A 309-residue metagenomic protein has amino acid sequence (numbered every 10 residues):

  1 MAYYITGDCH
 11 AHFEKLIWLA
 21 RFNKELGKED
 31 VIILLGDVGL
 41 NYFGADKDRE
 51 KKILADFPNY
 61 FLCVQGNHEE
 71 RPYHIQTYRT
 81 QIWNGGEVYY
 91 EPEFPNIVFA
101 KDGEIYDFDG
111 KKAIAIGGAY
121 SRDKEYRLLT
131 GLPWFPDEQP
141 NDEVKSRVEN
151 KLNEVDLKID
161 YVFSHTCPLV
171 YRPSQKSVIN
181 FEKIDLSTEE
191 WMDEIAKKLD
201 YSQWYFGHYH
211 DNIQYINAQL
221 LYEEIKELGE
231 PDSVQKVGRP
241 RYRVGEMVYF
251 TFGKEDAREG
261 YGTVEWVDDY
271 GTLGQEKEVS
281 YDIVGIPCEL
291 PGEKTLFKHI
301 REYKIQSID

Functional and structural regions predicted by a protein language model:
M1-Y4, I105-A115, Y161, Y215-L220: Beta-strand-turn-beta hairpins that frame and shape the catalytic cleft of phosphate-ester-processing enzymes
A2, T6, A11-F108, F181-E182 (+2 more regions): Core catalytic region of metal-dependent phosphoesterases/phosphodiesterases, especially metallo-beta-lactamase-like
H10-E14, G39-G44, N67-H74, I105-Y106 (+3 more regions): Active-site environment of divalent metal-dependent phosphoester hydrolases
L62-V64, I82-N84, L169-V234: Conserved beta-sheet core of the metallophosphoesterase superfamily
G86, P95, K111-L186: Active-site-proximal loop/helix segment associated with metal-binding centers of metalloenzymes
Q235-V248: Mixed-charge, Lys/Arg-rich low-complexity intrinsically disordered regions
R258-Y270: Short beta-strand-centered aromatic/proline hotspots
S280-D309: Intrinsically disordered, low-complexity, charged/polar segments
